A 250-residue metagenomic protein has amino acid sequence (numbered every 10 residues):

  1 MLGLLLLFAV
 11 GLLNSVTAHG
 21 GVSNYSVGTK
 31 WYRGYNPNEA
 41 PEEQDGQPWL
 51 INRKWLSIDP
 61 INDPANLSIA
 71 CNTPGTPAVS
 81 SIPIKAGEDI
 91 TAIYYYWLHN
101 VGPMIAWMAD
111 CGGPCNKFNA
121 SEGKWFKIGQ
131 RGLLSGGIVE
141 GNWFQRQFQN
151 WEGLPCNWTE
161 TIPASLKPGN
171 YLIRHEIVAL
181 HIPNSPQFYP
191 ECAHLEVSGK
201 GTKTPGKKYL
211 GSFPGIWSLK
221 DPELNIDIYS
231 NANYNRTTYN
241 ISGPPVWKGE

Functional and structural regions predicted by a protein language model:
L2-I105, A109-N157, L180-E250: Peripheral, solvent-exposed domain-edge segments that often transition into intrinsically disordered/low-complexity
E88, G169-N170: Surface-exposed loop/turn positions
I162, K167-G169: A glycine-anchored, Pro-Gly-centered beta-turn/N-cap motif
P163, E176-L180: Histidine- and/or cysteine-centered catalytic micro-motif in compact active-site loops
Y171-H175: A short tyrosine-centered beta-strand micro-motif
